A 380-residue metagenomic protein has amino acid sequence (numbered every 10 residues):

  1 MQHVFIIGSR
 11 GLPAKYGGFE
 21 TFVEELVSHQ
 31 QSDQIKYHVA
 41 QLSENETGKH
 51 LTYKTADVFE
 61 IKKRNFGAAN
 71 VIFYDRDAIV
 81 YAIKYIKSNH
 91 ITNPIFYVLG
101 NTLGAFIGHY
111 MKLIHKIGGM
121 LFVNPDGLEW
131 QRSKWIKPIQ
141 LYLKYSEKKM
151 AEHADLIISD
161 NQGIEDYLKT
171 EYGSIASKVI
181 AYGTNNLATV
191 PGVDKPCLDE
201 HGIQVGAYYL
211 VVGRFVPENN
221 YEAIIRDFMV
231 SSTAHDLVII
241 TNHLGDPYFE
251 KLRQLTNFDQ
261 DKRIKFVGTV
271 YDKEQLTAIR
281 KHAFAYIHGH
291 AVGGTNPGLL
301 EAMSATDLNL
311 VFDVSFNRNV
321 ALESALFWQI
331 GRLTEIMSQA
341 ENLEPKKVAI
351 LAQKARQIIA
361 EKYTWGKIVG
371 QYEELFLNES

Functional and structural regions predicted by a protein language model:
F5-I7, E200-N219, I225-S232, L237-V238: Conserved donor-binding/catalytic core segment of Leloir-type glycosyltransferases
I7-K15, H29-A68, G163-E171, N242-Y248: N-terminal strand-loop element at the rim of the active site of nucleotide-sugar-dependent glycosyltransferases
N45, T184-N185, V212, D236-K251 (+1 more regions): Glycosyltransferase donor-sugar binding loop
I72-I83, N93-D126, G294: An aromatic- and histidine-rich active-site surface loop
I139-I157: Membrane-proximal helix-turn-helix segments that form the acceptor-binding/catalytic region of lipid-linked
A151-V179, T184-A188, Y372: A short, active-site helix/loop in glycosyltransferases that binds the activated sugar's phosphate group
A278-G294, D307-L308: Acidic donor-binding loop of glycosyltransferase active sites
R318-Q339, A349: Change "using UDP/GDP/dTDP sugars" to "using nucleotide sugars
